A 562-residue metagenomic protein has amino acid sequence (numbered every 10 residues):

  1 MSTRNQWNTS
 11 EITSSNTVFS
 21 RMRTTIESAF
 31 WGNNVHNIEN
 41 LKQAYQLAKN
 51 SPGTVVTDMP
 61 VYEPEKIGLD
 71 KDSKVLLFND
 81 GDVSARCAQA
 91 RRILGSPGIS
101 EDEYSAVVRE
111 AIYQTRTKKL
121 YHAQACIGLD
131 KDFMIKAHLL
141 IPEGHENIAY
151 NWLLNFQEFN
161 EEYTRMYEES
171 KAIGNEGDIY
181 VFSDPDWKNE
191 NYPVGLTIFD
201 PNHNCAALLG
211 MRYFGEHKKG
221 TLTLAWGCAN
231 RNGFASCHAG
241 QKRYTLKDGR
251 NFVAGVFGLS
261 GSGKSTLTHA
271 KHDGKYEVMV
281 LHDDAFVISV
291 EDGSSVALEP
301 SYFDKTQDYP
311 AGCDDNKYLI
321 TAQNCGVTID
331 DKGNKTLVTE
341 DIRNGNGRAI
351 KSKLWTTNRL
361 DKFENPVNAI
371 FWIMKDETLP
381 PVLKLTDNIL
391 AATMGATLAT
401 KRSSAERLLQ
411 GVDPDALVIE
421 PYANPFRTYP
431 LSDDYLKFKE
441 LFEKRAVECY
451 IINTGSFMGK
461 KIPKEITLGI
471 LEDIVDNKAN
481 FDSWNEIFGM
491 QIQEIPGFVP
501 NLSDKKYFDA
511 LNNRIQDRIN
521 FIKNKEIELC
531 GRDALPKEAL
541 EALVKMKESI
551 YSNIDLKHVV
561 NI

Functional and structural regions predicted by a protein language model:
S2-G210: Long, basic/Gly/Ser/Thr-rich N-terminal segments that mediate initial subcellular attachment or targeting
S2-S73, F78-G81, A85, C325-I562: Conserved NTP phosphate-binding and transfer environment spanning the P-loop NTPase/kinase superfamily
I93, N202-M211, N251-A254, V418-N424 (+1 more regions): Glycine- and acidic
L129-D130, D200-H203, T245-G249, S289-S294 (+1 more regions): Short acidic-glycine loop/turn motifs at beta-strand connectors
E216-L246: N-terminal pre-Walker A segment at the start of P-loop NTPase domains
K247-K275: Glycine-rich phosphate-binding P-loop
V253-G255, K271, D292-D308, K461-K478: Conserved, well-ordered active-site substructure
E277-A349: Conserved nucleotide-sensing/catalytic segment adjacent to the nucleotide-binding pocket in NTP-handling enzymes
